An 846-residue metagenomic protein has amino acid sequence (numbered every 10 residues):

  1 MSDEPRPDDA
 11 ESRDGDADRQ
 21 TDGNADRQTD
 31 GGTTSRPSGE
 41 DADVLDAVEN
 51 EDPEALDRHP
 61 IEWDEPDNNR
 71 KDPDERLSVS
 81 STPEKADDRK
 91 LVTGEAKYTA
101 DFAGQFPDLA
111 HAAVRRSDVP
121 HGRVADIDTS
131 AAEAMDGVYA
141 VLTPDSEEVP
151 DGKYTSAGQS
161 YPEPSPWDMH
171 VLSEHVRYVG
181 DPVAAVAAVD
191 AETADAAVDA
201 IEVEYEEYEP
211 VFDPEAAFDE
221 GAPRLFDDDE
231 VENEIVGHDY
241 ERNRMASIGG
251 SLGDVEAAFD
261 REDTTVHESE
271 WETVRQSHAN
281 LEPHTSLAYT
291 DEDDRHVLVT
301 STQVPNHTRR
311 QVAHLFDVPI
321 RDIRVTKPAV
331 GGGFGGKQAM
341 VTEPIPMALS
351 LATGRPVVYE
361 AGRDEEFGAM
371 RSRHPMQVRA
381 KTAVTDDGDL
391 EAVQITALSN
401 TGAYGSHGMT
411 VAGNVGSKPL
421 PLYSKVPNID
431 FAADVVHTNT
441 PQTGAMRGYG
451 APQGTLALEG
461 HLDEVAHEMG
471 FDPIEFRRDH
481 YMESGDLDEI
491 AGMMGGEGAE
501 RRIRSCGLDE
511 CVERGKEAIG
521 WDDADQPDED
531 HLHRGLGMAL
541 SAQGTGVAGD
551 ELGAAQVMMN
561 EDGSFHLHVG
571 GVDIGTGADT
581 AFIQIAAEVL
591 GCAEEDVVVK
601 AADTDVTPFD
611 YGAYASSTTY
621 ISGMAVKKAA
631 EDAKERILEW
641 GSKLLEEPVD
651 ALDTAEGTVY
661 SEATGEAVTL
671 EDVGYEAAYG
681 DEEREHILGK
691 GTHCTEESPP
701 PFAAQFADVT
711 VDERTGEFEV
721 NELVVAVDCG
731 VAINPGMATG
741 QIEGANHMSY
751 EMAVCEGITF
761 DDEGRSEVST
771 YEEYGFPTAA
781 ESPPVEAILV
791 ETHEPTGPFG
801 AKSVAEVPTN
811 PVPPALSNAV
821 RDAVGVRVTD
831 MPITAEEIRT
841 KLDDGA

Functional and structural regions predicted by a protein language model:
S2-E11, D30-I235, D681: Flexible, low-hydrophobicity surface segments
S2-P5, P37-D52, D145, D151 (+5 more regions): C-terminal catalytic domains of large/alpha subunits in multi-subunit enzymes
S81, D87-G94, S156-E163, N233-S286 (+6 more regions): Glycine-rich loop/linker segments at domain edges
D151-S156, A197-A200, R309-Q311, F334-M340 (+11 more regions): Short acidic, glycine/serine/threonine-rich loops at helix termini
S173-H175, P319-D322, T326-K327, L351-G362 (+1 more regions): Conserved catalytic cysteine-centered active-site region of acyl-thioester-dependent Claisen-condensing enzymes
L225-F316, E483-S564, C694, E767-L789: Helix-loop-helix junctions that connect adjacent transmembrane helices in secondary transporters/permeases, recognized
R310, R324, G333-G354, V358-E360 (+1 more regions): Thiamine diphosphate
